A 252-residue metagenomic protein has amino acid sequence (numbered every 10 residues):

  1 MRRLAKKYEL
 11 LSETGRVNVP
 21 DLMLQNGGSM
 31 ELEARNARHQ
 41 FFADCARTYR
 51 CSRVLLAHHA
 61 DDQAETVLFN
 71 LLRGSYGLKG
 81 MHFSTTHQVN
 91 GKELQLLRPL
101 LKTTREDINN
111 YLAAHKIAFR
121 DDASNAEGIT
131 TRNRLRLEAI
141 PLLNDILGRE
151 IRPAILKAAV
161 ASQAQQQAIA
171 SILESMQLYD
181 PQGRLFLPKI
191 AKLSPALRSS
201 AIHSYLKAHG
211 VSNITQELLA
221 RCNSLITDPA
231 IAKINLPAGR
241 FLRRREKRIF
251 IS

Functional and structural regions predicted by a protein language model:
M1-L137: Core alpha/beta nucleotide-donor-binding catalytic domains of modification enzymes
V17-V19, A37-R38, T85-E93, L137 (+2 more regions): AMP-forming adenylation/ATP pyrophosphatase catalytic core
L24, I129, R149-R152, N213-Q216: Non-catalytic, surface-exposed connector residues within folded enzymatic/regulatory domains
T48, G74, L142, Y205-A208: Active-site catalytic microenvironments for nucleophilic, acid-base chemistry
N125-N133, P153-Q163: Internal, active-site/partner-interface "lid" segment
L142-A154: Inter-helical turn/loop segments and adjacent helix faces that build the functional surface of alpha-helical bundle
